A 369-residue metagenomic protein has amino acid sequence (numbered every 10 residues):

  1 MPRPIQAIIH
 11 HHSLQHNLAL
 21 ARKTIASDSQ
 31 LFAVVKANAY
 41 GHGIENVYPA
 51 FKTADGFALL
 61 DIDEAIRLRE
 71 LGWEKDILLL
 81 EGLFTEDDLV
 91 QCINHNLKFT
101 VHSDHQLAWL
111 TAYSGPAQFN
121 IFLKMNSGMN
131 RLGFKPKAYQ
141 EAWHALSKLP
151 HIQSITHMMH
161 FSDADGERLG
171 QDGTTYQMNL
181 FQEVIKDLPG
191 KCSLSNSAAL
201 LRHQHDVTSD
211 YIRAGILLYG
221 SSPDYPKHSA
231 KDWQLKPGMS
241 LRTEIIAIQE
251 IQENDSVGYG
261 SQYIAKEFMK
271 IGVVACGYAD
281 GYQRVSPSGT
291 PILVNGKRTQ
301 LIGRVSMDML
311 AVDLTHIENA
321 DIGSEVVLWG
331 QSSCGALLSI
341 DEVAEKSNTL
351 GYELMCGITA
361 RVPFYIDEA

Functional and structural regions predicted by a protein language model:
M1-K98, T111, A117, Q153 (+1 more regions): A charged N-terminal "starter" segment
P2-R3, A37-K52, I93-H95, H105-N120 (+3 more regions): Active-site loop/helix belt of alpha/beta enzymes
L14, L68, L123, H157 (+2 more regions): Residue-level signal for inorganic ion chemistry
F32, N120-F122, T156, Q300: Hydrophobic "anchor" residues on beta-strands that sit immediately upstream of conserved functional sites
A58-L59, L78-E81, T100-V101, M158 (+2 more regions): Conserved beta-strand positions in the central sheet of alpha/beta enzyme cores
I62-D63, G82-T85, S103-L107, S197-L200 (+1 more regions): Short beta->alpha connector loops
T243-I245, T299-Q300: Small-residue-enriched segments and motifs
E250-A369: C-terminal accessory subdomain/extension
